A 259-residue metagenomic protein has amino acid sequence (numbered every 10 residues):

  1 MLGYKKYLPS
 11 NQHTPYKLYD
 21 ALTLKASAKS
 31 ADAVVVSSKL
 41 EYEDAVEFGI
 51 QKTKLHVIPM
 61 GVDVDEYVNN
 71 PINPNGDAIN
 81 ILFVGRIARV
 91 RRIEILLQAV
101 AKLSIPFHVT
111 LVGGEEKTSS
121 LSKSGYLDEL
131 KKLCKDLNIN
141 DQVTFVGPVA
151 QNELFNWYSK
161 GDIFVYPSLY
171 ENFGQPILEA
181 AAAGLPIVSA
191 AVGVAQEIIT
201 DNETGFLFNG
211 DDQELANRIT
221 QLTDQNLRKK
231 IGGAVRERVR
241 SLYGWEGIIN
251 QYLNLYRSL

Functional and structural regions predicted by a protein language model:
G3-A26, V64-E66: Nucleotide-sugar donor phosphate/pyrophosphate-binding loop at the beta->alpha transition of glycosyltransferases
V35, N73-K102, T110-V112: Conserved donor-binding/catalytic core segment of Leloir-type glycosyltransferases
L40, G61: Carbohydrate-associated surface elements
I93, L97-T144: A conserved nucleotide-sugar
P148-V149, N156-G161: Short alpha-helical donor nucleotide-sugar binding micro-motif in glycosyltransferases
L169: Aromatic "clamp/platform" in nucleotide-sugar-dependent glycosyltransferases that forms part of the donor/acceptor
I177, P186-S189, I199: Short hydrophobic beta-strand element within catalytic cores of glycosyltransferases and related nucleotide-activated
D201-N202, F206-D212, Q221-N226: Conserved acidic donor-binding segment of nucleotide-sugar-dependent glycosyltransferases
